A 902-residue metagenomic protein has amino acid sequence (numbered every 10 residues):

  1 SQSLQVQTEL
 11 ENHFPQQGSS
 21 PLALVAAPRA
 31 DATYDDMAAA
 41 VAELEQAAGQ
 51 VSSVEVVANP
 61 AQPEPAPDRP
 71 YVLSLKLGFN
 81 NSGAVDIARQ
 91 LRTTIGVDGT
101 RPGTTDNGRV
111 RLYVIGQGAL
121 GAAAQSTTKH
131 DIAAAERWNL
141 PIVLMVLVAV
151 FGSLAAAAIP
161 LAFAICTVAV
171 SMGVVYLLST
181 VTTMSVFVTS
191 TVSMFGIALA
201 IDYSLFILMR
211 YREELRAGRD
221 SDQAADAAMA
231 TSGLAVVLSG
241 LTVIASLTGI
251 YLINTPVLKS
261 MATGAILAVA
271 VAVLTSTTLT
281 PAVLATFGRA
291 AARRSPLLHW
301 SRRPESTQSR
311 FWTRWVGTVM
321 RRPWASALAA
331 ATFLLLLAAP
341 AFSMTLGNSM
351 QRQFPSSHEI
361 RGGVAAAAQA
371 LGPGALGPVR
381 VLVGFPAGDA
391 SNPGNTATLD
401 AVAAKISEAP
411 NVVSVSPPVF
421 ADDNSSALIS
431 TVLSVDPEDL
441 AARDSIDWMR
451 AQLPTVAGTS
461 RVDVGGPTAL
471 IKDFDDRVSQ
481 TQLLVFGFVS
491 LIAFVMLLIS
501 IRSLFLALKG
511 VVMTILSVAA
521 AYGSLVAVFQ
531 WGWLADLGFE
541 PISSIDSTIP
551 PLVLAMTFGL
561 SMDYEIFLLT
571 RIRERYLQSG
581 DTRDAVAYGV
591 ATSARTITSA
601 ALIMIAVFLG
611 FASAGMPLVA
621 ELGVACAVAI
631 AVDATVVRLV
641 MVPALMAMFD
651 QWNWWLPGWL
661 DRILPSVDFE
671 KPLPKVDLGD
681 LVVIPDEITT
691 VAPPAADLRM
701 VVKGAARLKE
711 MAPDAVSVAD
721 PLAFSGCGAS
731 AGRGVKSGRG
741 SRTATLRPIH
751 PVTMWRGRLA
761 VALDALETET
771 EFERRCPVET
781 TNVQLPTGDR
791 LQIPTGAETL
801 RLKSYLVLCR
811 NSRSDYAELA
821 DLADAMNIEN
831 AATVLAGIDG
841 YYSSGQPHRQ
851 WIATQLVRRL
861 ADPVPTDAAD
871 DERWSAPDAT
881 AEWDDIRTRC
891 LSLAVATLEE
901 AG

Functional and structural regions predicted by a protein language model:
S1-P21, P28-G118, S343-D536, I566: Structured non-transmembrane domains adjacent to transmembrane bundles in polytopic membrane proteins
Q5, R310, P323, A327 (+7 more regions): Generic recognition of short, well-ordered alpha-helical interface segments
A42, Q46, R89-G96, L284 (+2 more regions): A broadly conserved amphipathic alpha-helix scaffold signal in soluble, globular proteins
E45, S74, R212, V316 (+4 more regions): Amphipathic alpha-helical segments within well-ordered protein domains
V54, F79, G83-L346, T468-I688: Membrane-embedded transmembrane helical bundles of large multi-pass transporters/channels
V56-P67, G118, L144, L746-V761: Short, glycine/charge-rich beta-strand/loop segments that flank catalytic centers and engage negatively charged groups
E305, Q353, S357, S391-N392 (+6 more regions): Short, surface-exposed loop/turn motifs that are enriched in glycine and acidic residues and include a nearby proline
T689-G902: Compositionally biased terminal segments of proteins
